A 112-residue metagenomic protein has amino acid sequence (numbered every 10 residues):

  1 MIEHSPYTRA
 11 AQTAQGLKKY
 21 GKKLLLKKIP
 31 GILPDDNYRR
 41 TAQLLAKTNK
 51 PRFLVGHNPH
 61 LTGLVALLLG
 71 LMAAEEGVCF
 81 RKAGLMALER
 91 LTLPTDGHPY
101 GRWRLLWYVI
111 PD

Functional and structural regions predicted by a protein language model:
M1-K50: Phosphate-coordination/substrate-recognition cap region in phosphate-metabolizing enzymes
S5-Y7, G56-P59: Short, well-ordered beta-to-alpha junction loops that form the rim of enzyme active sites and present histidine/acidic
I32-D35, M86, L91, V109-P111: Short, solvent-exposed coil/turn elements at secondary-structure transition points
L45-G56, G97-I110: A polyampholytic, Gly/Pro-enriched intrinsically disordered region
K47, L67, L71, L91-P94 (+1 more regions): A structural signal for alpha-helix termini and helix-coil/disorder junctions
T48-R52, N58-G84: Non-DNA-binding regulatory cores of transcription-related proteins, predominantly C-terminal effector-binding
M72-L106: Domain-level recognition of soluble alpha/beta enzyme cores, biased toward histidine phosphatases/phosphomutases
